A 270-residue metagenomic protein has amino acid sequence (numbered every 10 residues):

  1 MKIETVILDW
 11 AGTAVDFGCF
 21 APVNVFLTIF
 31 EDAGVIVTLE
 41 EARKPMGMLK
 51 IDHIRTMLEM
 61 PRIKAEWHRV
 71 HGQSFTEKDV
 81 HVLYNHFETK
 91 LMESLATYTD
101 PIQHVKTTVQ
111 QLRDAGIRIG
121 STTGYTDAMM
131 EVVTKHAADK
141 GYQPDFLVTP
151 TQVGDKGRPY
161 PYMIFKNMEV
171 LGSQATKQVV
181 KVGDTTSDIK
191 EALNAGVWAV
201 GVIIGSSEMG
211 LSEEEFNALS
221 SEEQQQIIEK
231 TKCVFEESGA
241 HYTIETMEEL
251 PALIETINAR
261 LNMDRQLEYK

Functional and structural regions predicted by a protein language model:
M1-E4, K106, Q110-Q111, T126-K270: Asp-based, Mg2+/Mn2+-dependent phosphohydrolase catalytic module
K2-K106, Q110-A115, E131: N-terminal helical cap/lid subdomain that shapes the substrate entry/recognition surface in HAD-like hydrolases
